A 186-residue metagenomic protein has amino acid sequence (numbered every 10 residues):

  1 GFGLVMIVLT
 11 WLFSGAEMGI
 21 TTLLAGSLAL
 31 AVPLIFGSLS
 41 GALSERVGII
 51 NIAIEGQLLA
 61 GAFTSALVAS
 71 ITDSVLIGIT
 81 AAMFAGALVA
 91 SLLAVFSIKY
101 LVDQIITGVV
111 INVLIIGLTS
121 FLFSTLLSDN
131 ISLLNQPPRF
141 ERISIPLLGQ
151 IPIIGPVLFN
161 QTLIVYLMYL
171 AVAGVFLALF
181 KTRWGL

Functional and structural regions predicted by a protein language model:
G1, K99-V113: Alpha-helical transmembrane segments and their helix-start/interface "positive-inside/aromatic belt" motifs in integral
G1-L34, I145-L148, I153-I154, L158: N-terminal, non-cleaved signal-anchor transmembrane helix
I7-T10, G37, G41, S65-A69 (+3 more regions): Structural signal for membrane-spanning alpha-helices in multi-pass inner-membrane proteins, emphasizing helix cores
L9-T22, V47, F121-N130: Transmembrane alpha-helix boundary signature
T22-T72, I77-I79, L88-I105: Single transmembrane alpha-helix segments in multi-pass membrane proteins
A31-V32, L39, G56, L114 (+3 more regions): Hydrophobic/aromatic residues within the transmembrane alpha-helices of Major Facilitator Superfamily
L59-F63, G86-A87, N112-I116, A173: Residue-level recognition of pore/gate-forming positions within transmembrane alpha-helices of multi-pass
I116-G185: Transmembrane helix-bundle core of multi-pass membrane transporters and related energy-transducing complexes
